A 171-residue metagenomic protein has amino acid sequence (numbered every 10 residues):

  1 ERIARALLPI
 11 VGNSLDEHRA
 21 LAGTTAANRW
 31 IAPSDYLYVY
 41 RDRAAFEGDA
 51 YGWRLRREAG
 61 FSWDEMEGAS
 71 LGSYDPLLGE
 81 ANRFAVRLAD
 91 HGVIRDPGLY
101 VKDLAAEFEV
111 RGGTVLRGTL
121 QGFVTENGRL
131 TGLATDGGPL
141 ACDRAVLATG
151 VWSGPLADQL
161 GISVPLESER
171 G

Functional and structural regions predicted by a protein language model:
E1-G68: Dinucleotide-binding Rossmann-like beta1-alpha1 core, especially the glycine-rich loop that anchors the ADP
I31-A32, L116, L166-R170: A short coil-to-beta-strand element that immediately follows conserved catalytic motifs
R43, G68, G98, G150-V151: Alpha-helix N-cap/helix-start capping motif
E47-A59, G79-R144: Helical element adjacent to the flavin cofactor pocket in flavoenzyme catalytic cores
S62-D64, T114, S163: Conserved beta-strand segments of alpha/beta enzyme cores
G72-G79: FAD-binding beta-loop-beta segment adjacent to the flavin cofactor pocket
L133-G171: Central helical "cap/lid" subdomain
